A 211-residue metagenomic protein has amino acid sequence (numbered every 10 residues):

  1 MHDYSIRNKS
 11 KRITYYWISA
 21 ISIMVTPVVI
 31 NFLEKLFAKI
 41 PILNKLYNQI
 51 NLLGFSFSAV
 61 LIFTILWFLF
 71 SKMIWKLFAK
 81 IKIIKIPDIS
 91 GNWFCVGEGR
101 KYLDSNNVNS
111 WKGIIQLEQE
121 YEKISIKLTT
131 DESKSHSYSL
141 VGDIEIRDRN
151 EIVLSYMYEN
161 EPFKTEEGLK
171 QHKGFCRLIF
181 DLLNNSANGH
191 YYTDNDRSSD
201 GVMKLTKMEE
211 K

Functional and structural regions predicted by a protein language model:
M1-D88, E98-K101, E209-K211: Amphipathic/hydrophobic helical signal segments and adjacent flexible N-terminal regions that mediate secretion
D3, A79-K211: Central antiparallel beta-sheet cores of small beta-barrel/beta-sandwich binding domains
